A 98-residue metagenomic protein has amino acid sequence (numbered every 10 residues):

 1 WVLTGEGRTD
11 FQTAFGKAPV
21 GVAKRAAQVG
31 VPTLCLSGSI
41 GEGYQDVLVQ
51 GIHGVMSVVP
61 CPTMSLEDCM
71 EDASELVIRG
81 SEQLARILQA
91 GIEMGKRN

Functional and structural regions predicted by a protein language model:
W1-N98: N-terminal loops that bind phosphate or other acidic moieties and the adjacent beta-alpha structural core
